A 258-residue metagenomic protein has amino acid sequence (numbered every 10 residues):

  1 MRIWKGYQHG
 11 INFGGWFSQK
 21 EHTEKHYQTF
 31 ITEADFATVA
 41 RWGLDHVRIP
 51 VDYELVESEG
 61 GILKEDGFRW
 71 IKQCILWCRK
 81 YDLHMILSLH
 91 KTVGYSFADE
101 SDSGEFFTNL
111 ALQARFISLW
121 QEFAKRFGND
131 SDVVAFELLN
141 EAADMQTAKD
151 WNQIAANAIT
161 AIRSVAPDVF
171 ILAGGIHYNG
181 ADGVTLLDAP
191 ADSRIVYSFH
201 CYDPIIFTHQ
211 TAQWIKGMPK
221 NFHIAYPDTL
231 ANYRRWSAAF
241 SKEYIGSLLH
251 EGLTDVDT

Functional and structural regions predicted by a protein language model:
M1-G61: N-terminal structural segment of carbohydrate-active enzymes
M1-R2, L87, K149: Short acidic/polar alpha-helix capping motifs at helix-coil junctions
Q8-G15, H46-P50, M85-L87, A135-L138 (+2 more regions): Structural recognition of the beta-strand scaffold that forms the well-ordered cores of secreted hydrolase catalytic
G14-W16, D52-E54, H90-G94, L139-E141 (+2 more regions): Active-site beta-loop-alpha junctions enriched in small/polar residues
K20, E24-F30, L55-E57, I62-E65 (+3 more regions): Acidic-and-aromatic substrate-binding clefts and catalytic sites of carbohydrate-active enzymes
H22, F97-A98, T208-T211: Short, solvent-exposed loop/turn and secondary-structure capping segments
Y27-F30, D35-H46, I62-K91, Y95-A135 (+1 more regions): An active-site-proximal structural segment forming one wall of the substrate-binding cleft that immediately precedes
T108-T258: Active-site region of glycoside hydrolase catalytic domains
